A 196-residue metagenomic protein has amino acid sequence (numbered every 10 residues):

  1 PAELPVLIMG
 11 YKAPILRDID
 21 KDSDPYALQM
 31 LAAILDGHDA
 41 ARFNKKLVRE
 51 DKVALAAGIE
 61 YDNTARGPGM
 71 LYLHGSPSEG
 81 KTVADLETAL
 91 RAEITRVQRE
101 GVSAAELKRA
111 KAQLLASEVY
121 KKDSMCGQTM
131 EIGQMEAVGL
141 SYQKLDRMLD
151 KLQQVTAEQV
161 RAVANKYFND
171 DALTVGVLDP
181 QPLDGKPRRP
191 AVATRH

Functional and structural regions predicted by a protein language model:
P1, L47, N165-N169: A general structural signal for short secondary-structure junctions and capping/turn motifs
P1-R42: His/Glu-based metal-binding/catalytic segments typifying zinc-dependent metallopeptidases
P5-L16, N44-Q154, A172-D179, G185-V192: M16 family metallopeptidases and their MPP-like homologs
M30, I59, A162-A164: Short beta-alpha junctions and helix-cap segments that line functional grooves
H38, V155, D170: Residue-level signal for short amphipathic helical patches enriched in basic/charged and nearby hydrophobic residues
Q159-D179: Bilobed periplasmic-binding protein-like "clamshell/Venus-flytrap" ligand-binding domains
T194-H196: Short, solvent-exposed mixed-charge patches
